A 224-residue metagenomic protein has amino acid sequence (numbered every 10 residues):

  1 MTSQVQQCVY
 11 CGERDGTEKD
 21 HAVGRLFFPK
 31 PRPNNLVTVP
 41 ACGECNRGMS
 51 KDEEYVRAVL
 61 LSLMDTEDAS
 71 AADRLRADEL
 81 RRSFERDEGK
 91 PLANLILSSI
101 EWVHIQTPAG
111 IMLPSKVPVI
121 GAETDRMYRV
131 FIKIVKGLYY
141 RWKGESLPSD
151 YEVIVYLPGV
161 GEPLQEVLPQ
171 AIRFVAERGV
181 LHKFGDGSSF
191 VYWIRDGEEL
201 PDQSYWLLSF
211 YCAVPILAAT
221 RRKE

Functional and structural regions predicted by a protein language model:
S3-V5: Sequence context surrounding c-type heme c attachment/ligation sites in exported
Q7-T38, M49, E54-Y55: Histidine-centered nuclease catalytic patch
C42: Zinc-coordinating Cys/His ligand positions in small cysteine/histidine-rich zinc-finger domains
R47-S83: Polybasic, low-complexity binding patches
M49, A69-D73, E85-G89, I120-Y128 (+1 more regions): Intrinsic-disorder-associated interaction segments
D78-P118: Short flanking/linker segments adjacent to small metal-binding domains or redox-active Cys/His motifs
P108-E224: C-terminal, charged low-complexity interaction regions
